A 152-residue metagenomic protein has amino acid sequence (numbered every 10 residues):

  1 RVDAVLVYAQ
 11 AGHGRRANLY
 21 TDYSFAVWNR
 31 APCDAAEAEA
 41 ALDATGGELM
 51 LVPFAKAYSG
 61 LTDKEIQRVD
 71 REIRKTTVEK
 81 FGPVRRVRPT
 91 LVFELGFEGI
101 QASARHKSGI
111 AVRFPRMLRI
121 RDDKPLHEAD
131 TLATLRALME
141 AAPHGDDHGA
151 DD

Functional and structural regions predicted by a protein language model:
R1-D152: Classical nucleotidyltransferase
